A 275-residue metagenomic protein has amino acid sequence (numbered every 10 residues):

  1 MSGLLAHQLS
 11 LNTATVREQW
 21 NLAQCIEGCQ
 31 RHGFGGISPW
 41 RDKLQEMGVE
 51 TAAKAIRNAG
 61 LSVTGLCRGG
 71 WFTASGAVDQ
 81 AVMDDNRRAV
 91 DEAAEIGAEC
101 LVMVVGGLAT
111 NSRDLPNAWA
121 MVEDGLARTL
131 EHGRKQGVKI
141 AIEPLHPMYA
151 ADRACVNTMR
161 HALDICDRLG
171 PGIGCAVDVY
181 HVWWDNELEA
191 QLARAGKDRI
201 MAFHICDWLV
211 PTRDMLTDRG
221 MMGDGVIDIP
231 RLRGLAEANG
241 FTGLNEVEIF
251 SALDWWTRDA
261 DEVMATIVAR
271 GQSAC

Functional and structural regions predicted by a protein language model:
M1-S10, T15-G33, G97-E99, V156-V177 (+1 more regions): Histidine-acidic metal/acid-base catalytic patches
G3, N58, A77-G174, W184-D185 (+2 more regions): Active-site acidic/histidine proton-transfer and metal-coordination neighborhood in alpha/beta enzyme cores
H7-N21, W71-M83, S112-A118: Active-site mouth loops of central-metabolism enzymes
T15-R17, R41-Q45, G69-F72, V105-A109 (+4 more regions): Active-site-proximal loop/turn and secondary-structure-junction residues that shape catalytic pockets, frequently
G28-E46, C67-G70: N-terminal substrate-binding region of glycoside hydrolase catalytic domains
S38, G65-C67, V102, A141 (+2 more regions): Conserved beta-strand positions in the central sheet of alpha/beta enzyme cores
Q45-A55: Active-site-adjacent beta->alpha loops and helix N-cap segments on the catalytic face of soluble alpha/beta enzymes
I56-D79: Short hydrophobic interaction/assembly module
